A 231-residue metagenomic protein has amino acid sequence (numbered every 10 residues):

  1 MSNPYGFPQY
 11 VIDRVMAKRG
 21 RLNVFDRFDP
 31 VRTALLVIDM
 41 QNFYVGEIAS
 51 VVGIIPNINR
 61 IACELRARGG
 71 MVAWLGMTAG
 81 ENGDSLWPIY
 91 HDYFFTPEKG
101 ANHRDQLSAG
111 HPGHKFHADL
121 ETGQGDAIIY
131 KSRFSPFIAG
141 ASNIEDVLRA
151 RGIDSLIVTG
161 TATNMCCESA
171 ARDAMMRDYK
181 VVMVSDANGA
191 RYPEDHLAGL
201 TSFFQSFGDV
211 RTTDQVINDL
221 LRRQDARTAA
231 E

Functional and structural regions predicted by a protein language model:
M1-A34, R60-R68, S85, F95-E231: Active-site-adjacent betaalpha module
D26-E64, A73: Short, contiguous, helix-prone interaction/anchoring segments in small proteins
V37, G70-M77, N82-G83, V184: Short beta-strand segments at enzyme active-site cores
Q41, T78-A79, A162, N188: Catalytic metal-binding/acid-base residues of hydrolase active sites
Y44, E81, R191: Feature marks short, surface-exposed loop/turn motifs that line or immediately flank catalytic pockets and channel
V52-I54, Y90-H91, M175-M176: Glycine-rich, phosphate-binding/catalytic loops in enzymes
A79-Y93: A basic- and aromatic-enriched beta-loop-alpha substructure that forms the phosphate/nucleotide- and DNA/RNA-contacting
